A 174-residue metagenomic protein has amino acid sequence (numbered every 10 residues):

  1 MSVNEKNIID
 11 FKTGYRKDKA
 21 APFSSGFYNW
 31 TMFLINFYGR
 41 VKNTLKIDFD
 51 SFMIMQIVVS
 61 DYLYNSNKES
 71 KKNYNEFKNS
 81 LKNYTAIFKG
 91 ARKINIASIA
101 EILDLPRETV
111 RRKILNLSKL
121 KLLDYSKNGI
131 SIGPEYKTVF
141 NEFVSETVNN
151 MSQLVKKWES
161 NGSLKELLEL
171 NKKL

Functional and structural regions predicted by a protein language model:
M1-Q56: N-terminal leader segment of winged-helix/HTH proteins
V3-F11, L164-L174: A short, highly charged, low-complexity intrinsically disordered segment
Y38-N43, Y84-A86, I102: Short secondary-structure capping micro-motifs at structural edges
M53-R92: Short helix->loop/beta-hairpin flanking segments within DNA-binding domains
F77-L81, N95, L122, N128-N150: Short, cationic-aromatic polyanion-contact patches
A86, A91-E101, L117: A short alpha-helical element within helix-turn-helix/winged-helix DNA-binding domains across DNA-binding proteins
D104-K119: Short amphipathic alpha-helical interaction segments
T138-N171: Short, amphipathic alpha-helical interaction segments positioned at domain boundaries
